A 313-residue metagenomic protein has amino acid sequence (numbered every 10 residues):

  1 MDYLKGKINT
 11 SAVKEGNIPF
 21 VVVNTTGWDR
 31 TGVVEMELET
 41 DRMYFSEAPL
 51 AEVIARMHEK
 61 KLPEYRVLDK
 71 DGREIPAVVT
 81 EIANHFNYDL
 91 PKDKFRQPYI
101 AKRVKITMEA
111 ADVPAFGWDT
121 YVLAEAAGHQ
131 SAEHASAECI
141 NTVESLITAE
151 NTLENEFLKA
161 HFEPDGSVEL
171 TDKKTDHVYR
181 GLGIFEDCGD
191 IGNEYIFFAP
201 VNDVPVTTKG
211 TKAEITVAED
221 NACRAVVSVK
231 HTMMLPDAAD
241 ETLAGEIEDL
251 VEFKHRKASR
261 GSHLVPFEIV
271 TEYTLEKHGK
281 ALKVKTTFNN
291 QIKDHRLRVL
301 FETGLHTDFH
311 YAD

Functional and structural regions predicted by a protein language model:
M1-T287, V299: Catalytic and substrate-binding regions of extracellular carbohydrate-active enzymes, especially polysaccharide lyases
N290-D313: An exposed, glycine/acidic-rich loop-and-rim segment of catalytic or binding clefts
